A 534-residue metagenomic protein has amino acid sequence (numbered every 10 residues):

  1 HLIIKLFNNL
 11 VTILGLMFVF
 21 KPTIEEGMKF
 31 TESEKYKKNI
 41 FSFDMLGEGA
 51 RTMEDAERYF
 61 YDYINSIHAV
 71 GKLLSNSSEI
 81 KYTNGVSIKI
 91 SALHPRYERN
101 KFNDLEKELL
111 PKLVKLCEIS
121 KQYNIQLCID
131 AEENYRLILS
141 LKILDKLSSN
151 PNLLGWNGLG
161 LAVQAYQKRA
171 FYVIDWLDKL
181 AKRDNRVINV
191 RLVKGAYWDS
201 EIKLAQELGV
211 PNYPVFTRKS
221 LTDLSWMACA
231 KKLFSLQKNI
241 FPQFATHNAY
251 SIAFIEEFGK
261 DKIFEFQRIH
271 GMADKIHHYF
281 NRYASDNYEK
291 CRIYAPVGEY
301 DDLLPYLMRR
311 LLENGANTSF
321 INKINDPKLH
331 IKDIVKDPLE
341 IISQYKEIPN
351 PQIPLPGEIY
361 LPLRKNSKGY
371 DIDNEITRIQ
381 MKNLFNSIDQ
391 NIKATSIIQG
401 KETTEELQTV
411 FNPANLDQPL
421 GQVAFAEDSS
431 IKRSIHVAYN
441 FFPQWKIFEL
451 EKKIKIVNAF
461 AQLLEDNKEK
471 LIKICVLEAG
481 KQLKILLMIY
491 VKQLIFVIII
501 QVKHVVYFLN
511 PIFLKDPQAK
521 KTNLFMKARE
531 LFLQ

Functional and structural regions predicted by a protein language model:
H1-N366: Positively charged, amphipathic and often flexible ligand-engagement surfaces
E48, N440-F448, L477-K481: General structural signal for alpha-helix termini and helix-helix connectors
K112-L116, I125-L147, I255, I456-F460 (+6 more regions): Extended, hydrophobic alpha-helical segments in both membrane/secreted and soluble proteins
L113, A230, I431-I435, K468: Hydrophobic faces of stable alpha-helices that mediate helix-helix packing
R136, R169, S251, S430 (+3 more regions): Short phosphate-engaging motifs
D302-P305, R309-H436, N440, I447-L463 (+3 more regions): Terminal low-complexity tails and localization/encapsulation signals of metabolic enzymes
